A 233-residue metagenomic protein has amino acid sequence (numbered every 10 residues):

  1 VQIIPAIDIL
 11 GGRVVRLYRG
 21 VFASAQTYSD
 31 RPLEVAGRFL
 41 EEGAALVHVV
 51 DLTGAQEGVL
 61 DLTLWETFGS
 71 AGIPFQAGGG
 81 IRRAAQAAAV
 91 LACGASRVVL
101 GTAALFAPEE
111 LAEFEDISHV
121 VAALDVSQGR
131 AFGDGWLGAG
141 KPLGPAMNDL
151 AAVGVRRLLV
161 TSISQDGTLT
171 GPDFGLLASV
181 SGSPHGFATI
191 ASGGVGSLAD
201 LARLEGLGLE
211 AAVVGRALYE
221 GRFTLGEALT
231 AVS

Functional and structural regions predicted by a protein language model:
Q2-A6, L46, P74-Q76, S96-V99 (+5 more regions): Structural preference for beta-strand elements that scaffold enzyme active sites
I3, T53-G69, R82-A88, T102-V121 (+3 more regions): Active-site-adjacent beta->alpha loops and helix N-cap segments on the catalytic face of soluble alpha/beta enzymes
D8, F39, V47, V90 (+5 more regions): Conserved, mostly hydrophobic/aromatic
L10-A23, A88, A95-D166: Conserved anion-binding
V14-V59: N-terminal beta-alpha supersecondary unit
Y28-F39, R83-A88, G138-D149, L201: Short, acidic/polar
A71-V98, G175-A212: Catalytic cores of alpha/beta
D134-V160, L169-I190, V195, D200-R203: Short loop-to-alpha-helix "cap/lid" segments that border enzyme active sites across diverse enzyme classes
